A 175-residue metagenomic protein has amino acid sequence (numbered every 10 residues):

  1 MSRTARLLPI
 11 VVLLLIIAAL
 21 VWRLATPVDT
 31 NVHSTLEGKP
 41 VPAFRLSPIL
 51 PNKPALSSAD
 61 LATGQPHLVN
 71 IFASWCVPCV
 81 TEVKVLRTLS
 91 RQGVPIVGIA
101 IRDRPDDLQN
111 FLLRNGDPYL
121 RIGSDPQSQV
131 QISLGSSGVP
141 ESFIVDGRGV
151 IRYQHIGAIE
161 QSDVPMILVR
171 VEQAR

Functional and structural regions predicted by a protein language model:
M1-S47, R175: N-terminal targeting signals for export/organelle localization
P42, F72, V97: Conserved Rossmann-like nucleotide-binding pocket used by diverse enzymes that bind dinucleotide cofactors
F44-L68: A short beta-strand-turn-helix
G64-H67, I71-W75, G138: Short pre-active-site segment immediately N-terminal to redox-active cysteine/selenocysteine motifs in thiol-based
I71-T88: Conserved redox-active cysteine motifs that mediate thiol-disulfide chemistry, especially di-cysteine Cys-X(1-2)-Cys
R91-Q127, V139: Conserved segment of the thioredoxin-like fold in thiol-based oxidoreductases
L113-P118, D125-R175: Thiol/disulfide oxidoreductase modules built on the thioredoxin-like
